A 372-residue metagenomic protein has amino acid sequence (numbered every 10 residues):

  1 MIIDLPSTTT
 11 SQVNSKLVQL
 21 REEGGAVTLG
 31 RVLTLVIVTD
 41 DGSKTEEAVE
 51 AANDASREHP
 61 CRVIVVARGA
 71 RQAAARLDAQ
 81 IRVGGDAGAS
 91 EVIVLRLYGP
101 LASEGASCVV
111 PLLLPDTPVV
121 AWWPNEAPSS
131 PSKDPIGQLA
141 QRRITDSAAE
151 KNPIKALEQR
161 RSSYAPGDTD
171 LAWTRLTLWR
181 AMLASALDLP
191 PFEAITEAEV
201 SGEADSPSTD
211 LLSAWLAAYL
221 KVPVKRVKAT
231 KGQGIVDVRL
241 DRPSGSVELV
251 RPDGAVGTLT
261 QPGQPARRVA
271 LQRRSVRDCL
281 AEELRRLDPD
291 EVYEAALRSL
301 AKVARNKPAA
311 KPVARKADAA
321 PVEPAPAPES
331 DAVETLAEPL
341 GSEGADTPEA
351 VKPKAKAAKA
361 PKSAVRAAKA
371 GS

Functional and structural regions predicted by a protein language model:
M1-A121: An N-terminal, globular interaction/scaffold subdomain
M1-G30, D170-L189, R285-K311, A317: Short N-terminal or domain-adjacent regulatory/targeting segments
V27-T28, D86, E150, A165-T174 (+4 more regions): Extended, compositionally simple fibrous regions characteristic of intermediate-filament-like scaffolds
V63-R71, W122-P124, S147-E150, P223-G234: A generic structural motif
E91, L95-A184: Internal, hydrophobic cores of structured domains that mediate oligomerization or house catalytic pockets within large
K155-S244: A contiguous, surface-oriented mixed alpha/beta subdomain in the mid-to-C-terminal portion of proteins that forms
L220-K221, G232-G234, P243-D318, E323: Long, compositionally biased intrinsically disordered terminal regions
A309-S372: Intrinsically disordered, polybasic Lys/Arg-rich low-complexity tracts
